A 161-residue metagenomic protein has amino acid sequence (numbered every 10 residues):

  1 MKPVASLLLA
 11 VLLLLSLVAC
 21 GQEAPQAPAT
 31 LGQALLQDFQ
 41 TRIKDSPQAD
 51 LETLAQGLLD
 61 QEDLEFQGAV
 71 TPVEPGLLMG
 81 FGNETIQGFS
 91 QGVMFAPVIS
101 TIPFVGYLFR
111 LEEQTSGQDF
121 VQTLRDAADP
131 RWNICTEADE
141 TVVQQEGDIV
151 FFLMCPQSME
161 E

Functional and structural regions predicted by a protein language model:
M1-L8: Bacterial N-terminal signal peptides that target proteins for export
S16-A19: C-terminal motif of bacterial Sec signal peptides marking the signal peptidase cleavage site
G21-E23: Bacterial signal peptide processing site
Q37-P97, G117, V121, D126: Surface-exposed, low-hydrophobicity interaction/linker segments
V98-I99, C135-E161: A short, solvent-exposed beta-edge/loop patch
I102-E113: A short acidic-to-branched-hydrophobic micro-motif
E113-S116, Q157-M159: Solvent-exposed loop/turn segments at secondary-structure junctions within structured extracellular/periplasmic domains
R125-C135: A common structural junction motif
